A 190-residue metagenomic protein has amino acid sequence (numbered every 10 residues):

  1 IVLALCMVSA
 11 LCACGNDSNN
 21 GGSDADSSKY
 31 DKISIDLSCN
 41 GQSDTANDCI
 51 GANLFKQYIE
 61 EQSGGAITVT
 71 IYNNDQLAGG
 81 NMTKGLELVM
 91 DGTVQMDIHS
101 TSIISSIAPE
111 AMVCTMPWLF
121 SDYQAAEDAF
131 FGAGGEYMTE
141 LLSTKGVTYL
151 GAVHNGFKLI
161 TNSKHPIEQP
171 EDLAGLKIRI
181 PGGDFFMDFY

Functional and structural regions predicted by a protein language model:
I1-S34: Short, low-complexity disordered leader/linker segments with a strong preference for bacterial N-terminal type II
S28-K32, G51-A52, G79-E87, T93-M96: Conserved N-terminal glycine/acidic-rich loop preference
S34, A66-T70, K177: Residues at or immediately flanking beta-strands
D36-N53, N74-G79: Extracytoplasmic "Venus flytrap"
T45-T70, F185-D188: Short, polar/charged alpha-helical segment
K56-E60, E87-M90, Q95, S100-Y190: Contiguous mixed-secondary-structure segments that line small-molecule binding/active-site clefts of soluble domains
T70-Y72, L150: General small-molecule cofactor/ligand-binding pocket signal
Y72-E87, G182-F185: Short helix-initiation/N-cap motifs at beta->coil->alpha
